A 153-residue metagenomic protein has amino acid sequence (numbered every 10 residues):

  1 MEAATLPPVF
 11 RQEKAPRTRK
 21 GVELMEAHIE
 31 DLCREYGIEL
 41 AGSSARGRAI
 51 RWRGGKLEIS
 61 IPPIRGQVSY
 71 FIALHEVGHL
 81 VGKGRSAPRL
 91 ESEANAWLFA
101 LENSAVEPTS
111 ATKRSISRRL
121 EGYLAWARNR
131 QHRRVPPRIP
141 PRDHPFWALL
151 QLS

Functional and structural regions predicted by a protein language model:
T5-P16: A short, surface-exposed helix-loop junction/capping segment
F10, G21, R65, V106-S153: Long, well-structured alpha-helical subdomains associated with metal-dependent extracellular/ecto-lumenal hydrolases
K14-A15, R19-V22, E30-Q67, L80-K83: Active-site scaffold of zinc-dependent metalloenzymes
P62-P63, V77-N95: Catalytic Zn2+-binding segment of zinc metalloproteases
V68-E76: Short alpha-helical catalytic segment bearing the HExxH-like zincin motif of zinc-dependent metalloproteases
L90-V106: An active-site-proximal "capping" alpha-helix that borders the catalytic cofactor pocket
